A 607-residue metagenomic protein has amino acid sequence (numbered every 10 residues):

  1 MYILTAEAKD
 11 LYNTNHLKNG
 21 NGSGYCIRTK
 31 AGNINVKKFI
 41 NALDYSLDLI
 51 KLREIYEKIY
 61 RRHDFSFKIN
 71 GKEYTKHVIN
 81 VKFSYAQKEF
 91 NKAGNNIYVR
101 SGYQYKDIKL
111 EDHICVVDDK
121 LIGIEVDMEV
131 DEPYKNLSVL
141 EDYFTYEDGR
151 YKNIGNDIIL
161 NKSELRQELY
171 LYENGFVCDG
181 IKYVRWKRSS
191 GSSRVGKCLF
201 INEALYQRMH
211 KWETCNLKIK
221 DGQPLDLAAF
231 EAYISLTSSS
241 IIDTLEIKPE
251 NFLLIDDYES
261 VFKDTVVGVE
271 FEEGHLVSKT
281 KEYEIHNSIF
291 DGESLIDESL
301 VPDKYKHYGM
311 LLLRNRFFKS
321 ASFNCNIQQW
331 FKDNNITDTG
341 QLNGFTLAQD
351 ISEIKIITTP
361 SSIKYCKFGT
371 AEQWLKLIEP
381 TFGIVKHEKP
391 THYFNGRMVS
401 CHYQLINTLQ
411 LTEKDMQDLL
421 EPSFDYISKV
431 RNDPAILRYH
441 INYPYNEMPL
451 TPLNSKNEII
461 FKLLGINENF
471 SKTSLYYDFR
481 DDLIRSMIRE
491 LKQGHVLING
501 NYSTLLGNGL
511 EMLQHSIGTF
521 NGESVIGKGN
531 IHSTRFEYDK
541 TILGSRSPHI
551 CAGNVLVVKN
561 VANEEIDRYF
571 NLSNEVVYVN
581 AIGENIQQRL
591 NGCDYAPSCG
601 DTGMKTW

Functional and structural regions predicted by a protein language model:
M1-Q588: Conserved small-residue
T504-G507, C593, M604: Hydrophobic, aliphatic-enriched repeat segments that assemble into extended interaction scaffolds in large eukaryotic
L543-S545, G600-G603: Short hydrophobic-aromatic micro-motifs
R589, T602-W607: Short active-site loop/helix that positions an aromatic residue
D594, C599: Duplex nucleic acid-engaging cores and interfaces of nucleic-acid transaction enzymes
